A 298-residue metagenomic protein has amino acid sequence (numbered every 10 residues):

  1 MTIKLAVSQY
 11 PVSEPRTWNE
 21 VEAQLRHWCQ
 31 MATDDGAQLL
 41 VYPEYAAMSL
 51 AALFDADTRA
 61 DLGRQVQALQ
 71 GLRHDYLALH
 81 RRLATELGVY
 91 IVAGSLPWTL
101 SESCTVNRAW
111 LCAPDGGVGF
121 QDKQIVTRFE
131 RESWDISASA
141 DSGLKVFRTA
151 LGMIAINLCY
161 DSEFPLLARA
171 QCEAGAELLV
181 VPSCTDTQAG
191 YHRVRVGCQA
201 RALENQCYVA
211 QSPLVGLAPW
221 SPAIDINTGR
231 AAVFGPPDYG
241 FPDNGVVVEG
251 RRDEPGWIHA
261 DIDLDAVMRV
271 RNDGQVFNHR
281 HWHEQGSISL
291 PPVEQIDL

Functional and structural regions predicted by a protein language model:
T2-E14, V41, R108, F120 (+2 more regions): Active-site-proximal beta-strand elements of phosphoester/diester hydrolases
Q9-R16, A60-A68, G152-I154, L178-D186: Short, basic, glycine/proline-bearing loop/turn elements
P11-E14, A46-S49, A266: Feature marks short, surface-exposed loop/turn motifs that line or immediately flank catalytic pockets and channel
W18-E22, R26-P114, D186-A200: Cys-nucleophile CN-hydrolase/nitrilase-fold catalytic domain and related Cys-dependent amidase chemistry that acts on
Q70-V89, E163-P255: CN hydrolase (nitrilase-like) catalytic-core segments centered on the catalytic cysteine and neighboring Lys/Glu
A93-G94, N107-L111, K145, Q211-S212 (+2 more regions): Short beta-strand scaffold segments in enzyme catalytic cores
W98-A174, T187-A200, G286: Active-site catalytic loop in hydrolytic enzyme cores
I258-L298: A short C-terminal boundary segment appended to hydrolase-like catalytic domains
